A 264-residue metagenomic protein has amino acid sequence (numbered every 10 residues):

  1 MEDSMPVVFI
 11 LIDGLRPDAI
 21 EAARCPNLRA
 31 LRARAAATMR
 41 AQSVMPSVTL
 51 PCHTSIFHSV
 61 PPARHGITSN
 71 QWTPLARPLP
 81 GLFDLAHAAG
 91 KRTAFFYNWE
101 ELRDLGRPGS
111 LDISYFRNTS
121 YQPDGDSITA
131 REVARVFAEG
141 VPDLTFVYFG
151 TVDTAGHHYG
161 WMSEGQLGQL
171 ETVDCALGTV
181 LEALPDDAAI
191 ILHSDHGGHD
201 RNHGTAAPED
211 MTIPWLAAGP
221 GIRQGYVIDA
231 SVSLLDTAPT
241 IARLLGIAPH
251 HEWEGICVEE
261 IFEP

Functional and structural regions predicted by a protein language model:
M1-P264: Feature captures the catalytic ectodomains and active-site-proximal regions of enzymes that hydrolyze or transfer
